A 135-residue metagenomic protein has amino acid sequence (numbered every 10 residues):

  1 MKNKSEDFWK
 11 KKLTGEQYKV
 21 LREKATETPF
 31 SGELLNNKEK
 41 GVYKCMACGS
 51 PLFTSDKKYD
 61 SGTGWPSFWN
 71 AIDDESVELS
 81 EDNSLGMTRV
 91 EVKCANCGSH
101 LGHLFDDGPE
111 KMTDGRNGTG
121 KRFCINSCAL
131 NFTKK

Functional and structural regions predicted by a protein language model:
K2-K135: A short Gly-Trp-Pro
